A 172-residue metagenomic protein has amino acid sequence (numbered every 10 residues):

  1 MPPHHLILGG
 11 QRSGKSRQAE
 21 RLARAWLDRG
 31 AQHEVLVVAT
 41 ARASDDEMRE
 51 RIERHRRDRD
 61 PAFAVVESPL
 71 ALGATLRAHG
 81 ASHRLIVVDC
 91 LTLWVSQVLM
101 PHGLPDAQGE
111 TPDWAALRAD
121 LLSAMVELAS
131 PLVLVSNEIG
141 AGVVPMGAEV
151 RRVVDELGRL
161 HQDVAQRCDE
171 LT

Functional and structural regions predicted by a protein language model:
M1, A81-S82, D89, E127-A129: Short loop/turn elements that form and flank the Walker-type P-loop nucleotide-binding site in RecA-like NTPase cores
M1-G80: Conserved P-loop
L6, L85-V87, V133-V135: Structural motif
A19, H55, V87, N137 (+1 more regions): Residue-level signal for inorganic ion chemistry
R29-G30, A78-A81, M125-L128, A165: Conserved catalytic network of the ASCE P-loop NTPase/AAA+ motor domain
H33-L36, R84, P131, E170: Residues at the starts of beta-strands that form the adenosine-phosphate
D58-D113: Helix-adjacent hinge/juxtasegments
L93-T172: Replace "adjacent to P-loop NTPase cores in ATP/GTP-dependent enzymes" with "adjacent to NTP-binding cores
